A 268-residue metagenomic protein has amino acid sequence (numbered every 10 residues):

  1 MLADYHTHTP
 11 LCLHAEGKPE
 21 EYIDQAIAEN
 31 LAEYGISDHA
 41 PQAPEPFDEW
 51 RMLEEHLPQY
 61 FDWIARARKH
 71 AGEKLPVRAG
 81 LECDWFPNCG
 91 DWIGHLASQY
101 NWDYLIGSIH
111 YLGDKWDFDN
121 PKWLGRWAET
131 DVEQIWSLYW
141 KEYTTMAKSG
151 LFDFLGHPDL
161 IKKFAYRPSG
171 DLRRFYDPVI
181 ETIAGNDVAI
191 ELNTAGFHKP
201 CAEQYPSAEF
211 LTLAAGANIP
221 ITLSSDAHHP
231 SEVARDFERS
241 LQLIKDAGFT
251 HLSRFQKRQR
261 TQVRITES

Functional and structural regions predicted by a protein language model:
M1-P87, H95-A97, K162-R174, P178 (+4 more regions): An N-terminally biased module of ancient metal coordination in phosphate/nucleic-acid-related enzymes
H6, A26, L105, H157 (+3 more regions): Conserved, mostly hydrophobic/aromatic
L31, I36, W102, L151-F152 (+2 more regions): A structural motif
Y34-I36, L105, L155, I190 (+1 more regions): Hydrophobic residues within beta-strands of alpha/beta enzymes
W50, E55-N186: Extended substrate/RNA-proximal surfaces in nucleic-acid metabolism proteins
I180-A227: Glycine/small-residue-rich hydrophobic helix-like segments
R235-S268: Mid-to-C-terminal alpha-helical segments outside catalytic/metal-binding sites
